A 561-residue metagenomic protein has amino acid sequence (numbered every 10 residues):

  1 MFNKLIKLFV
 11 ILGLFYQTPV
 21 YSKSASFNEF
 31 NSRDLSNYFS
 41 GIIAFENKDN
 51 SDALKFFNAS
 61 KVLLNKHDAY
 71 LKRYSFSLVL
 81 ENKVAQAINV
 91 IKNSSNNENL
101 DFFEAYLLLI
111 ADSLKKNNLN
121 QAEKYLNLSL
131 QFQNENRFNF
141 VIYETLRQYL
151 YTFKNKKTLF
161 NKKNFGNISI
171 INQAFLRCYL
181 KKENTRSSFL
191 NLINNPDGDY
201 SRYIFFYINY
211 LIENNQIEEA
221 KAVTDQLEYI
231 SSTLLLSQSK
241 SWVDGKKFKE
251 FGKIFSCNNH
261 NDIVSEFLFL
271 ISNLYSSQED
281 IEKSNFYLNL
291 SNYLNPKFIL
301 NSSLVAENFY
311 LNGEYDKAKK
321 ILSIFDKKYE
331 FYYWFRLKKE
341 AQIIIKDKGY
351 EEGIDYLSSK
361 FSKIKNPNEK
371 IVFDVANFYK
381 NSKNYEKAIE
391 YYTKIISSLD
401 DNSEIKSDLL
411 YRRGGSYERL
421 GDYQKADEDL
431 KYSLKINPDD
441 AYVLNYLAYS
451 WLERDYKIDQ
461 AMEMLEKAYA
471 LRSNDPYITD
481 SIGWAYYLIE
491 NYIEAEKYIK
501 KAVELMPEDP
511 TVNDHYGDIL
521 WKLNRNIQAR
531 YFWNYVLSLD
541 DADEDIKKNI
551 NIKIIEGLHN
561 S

Functional and structural regions predicted by a protein language model:
Q17-Y74, L80, I88-N89, L100-D101 (+2 more regions): N-terminal leader/linker segments that initiate helical-solenoid repeat arrays
I42, F76, A111, Y149 (+10 more regions): Residue-level recognition of tetratricopeptide repeat
E46, L80, K115, F153 (+12 more regions): Register position in tetratricopeptide repeats
L54, N58, V84-N97, L119-Q133 (+12 more regions): Alpha-helical repeat scaffolds
N65, N99-L100, N134, N164 (+11 more regions): Short coil turns that delineate tetratricopeptide repeat
Y70-L71, A105, N139, S169 (+12 more regions): TPR alpha-solenoid repeat register
R73, L108, L146, N172 (+10 more regions): Canonical tetratricopeptide repeat
F255-S265, P510, H515, K522-S561: Terminal, low-structured helical/coil segments at or just beyond the last alpha-helical repeat
